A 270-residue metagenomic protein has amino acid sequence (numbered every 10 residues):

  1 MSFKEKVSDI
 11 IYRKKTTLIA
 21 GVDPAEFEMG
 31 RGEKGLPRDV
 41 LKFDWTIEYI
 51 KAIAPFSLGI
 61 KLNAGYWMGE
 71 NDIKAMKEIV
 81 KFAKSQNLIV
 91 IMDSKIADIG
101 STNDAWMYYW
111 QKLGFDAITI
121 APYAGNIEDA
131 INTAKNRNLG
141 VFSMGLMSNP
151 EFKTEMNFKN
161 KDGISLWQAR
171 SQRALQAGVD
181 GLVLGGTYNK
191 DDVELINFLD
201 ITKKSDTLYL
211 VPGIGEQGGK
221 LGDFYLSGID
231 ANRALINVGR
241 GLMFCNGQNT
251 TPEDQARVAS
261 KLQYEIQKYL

Functional and structural regions predicted by a protein language model:
M1-I89, D162, R173, T251-L270: Conserved N-terminal beta1-alpha1 strand-loop-helix module at the mouth
I11-R13, Y49-F56, M76-Q86, I131-N138 (+2 more regions): Acidic (Asp/Glu)-rich catalytic clusters
K14-L18, F56-L58, Q86-I89, F115-D116 (+4 more regions): Short, well-ordered coil/turn segments that N-cap beta-strands
A20, I60, D93, I118 (+2 more regions): Conserved, mostly hydrophobic/aromatic
P24-P37, D98-T187, S205-D206: Conserved anion-binding
M68-F82, I99-A105, P122-L139, T187-D200 (+1 more regions): Active-site-adjacent beta->alpha loops and helix N-cap segments on the catalytic face of soluble alpha/beta enzymes
T187-N237, G241-L242: A C-terminal functional module that forms or caps the active site or interfaces directly with catalytic machinery
F224-I266: Long hydrophobic alpha-helical segments typical of transmembrane helices together with their membrane-interfacial
